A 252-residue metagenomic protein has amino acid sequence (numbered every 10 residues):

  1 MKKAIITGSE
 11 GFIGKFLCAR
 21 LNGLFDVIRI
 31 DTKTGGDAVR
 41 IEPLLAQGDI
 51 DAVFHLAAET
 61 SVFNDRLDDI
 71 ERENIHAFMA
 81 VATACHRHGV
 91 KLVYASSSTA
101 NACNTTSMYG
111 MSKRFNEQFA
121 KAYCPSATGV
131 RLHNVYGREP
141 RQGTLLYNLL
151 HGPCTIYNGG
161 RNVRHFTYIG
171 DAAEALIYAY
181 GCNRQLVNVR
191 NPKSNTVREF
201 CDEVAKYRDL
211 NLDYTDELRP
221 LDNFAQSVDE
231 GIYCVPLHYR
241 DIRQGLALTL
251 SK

Functional and structural regions predicted by a protein language model:
A4-G23: N-terminal Rossmann NAD(P)H-binding glycine-rich loop of SDR-like oxidoreductase domains
T7, I30, V53-A57, L92-S98 (+1 more regions): SDR active-site strand-loop-helix element
D26-L45: Adenosine-cofactor binding site in Rossmann-like domains, unifying the SAM/SAH pocket of S-adenosylmethionine-dependent
I41-E73, T99-C103: NAD(P)H-binding glycine-rich loop region in Rossmannoid oxidoreductase-like domains and their noncatalytic homologs
A52, A77-A80, K91, F115-N116 (+1 more regions): Conserved cofactor-binding/catalytic machinery of classical short-chain dehydrogenase/reductase
H76-G110, T128: Conserved Rossmann-fold NAD(P)-dependent oxidoreductase catalytic core, especially the SDR/UDP-sugar
T106-G110, R114, Q118-R164, I169-D171 (+1 more regions): NAD(P)-dependent short-chain dehydrogenase/reductase
Y157-K252: C-terminal substrate-binding subdomain of Rossmann-fold SDR/epimerase-dehydratase oxidoreductases
